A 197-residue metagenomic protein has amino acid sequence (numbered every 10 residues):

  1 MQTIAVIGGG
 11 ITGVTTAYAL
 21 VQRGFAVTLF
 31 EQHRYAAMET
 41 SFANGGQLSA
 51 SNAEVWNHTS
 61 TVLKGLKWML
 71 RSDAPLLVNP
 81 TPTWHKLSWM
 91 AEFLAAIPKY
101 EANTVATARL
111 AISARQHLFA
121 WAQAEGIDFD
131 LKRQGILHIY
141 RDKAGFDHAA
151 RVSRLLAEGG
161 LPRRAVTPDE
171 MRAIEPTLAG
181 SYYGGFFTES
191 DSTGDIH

Functional and structural regions predicted by a protein language model:
M1-I7, I11-T12, A36-A50: Accessory recognition modules or surfaces
Q2-L29: N-terminal Rossmann-like FAD-binding beta1-loop-alpha1 element of flavoenzymes
I7, E31-Q32, N44, R133 (+1 more regions): A secondary-structure boundary/capping signal
T16, E39-T40, T59-S60: Short glycine-/acidic-enriched loop or helix-start segments at secondary-structure transitions that form or flank
Q22-F42: Glycine-rich FAD pyrophosphate-binding loop
T28-F30, L48, L137, R164: Hydrophobic/aromatic beta-strand patches that form the interior of the parallel beta-sheet core in alpha/beta enzyme
A43-R109, F129: Glycine-rich active-site loop/strand segments that organize a redox cofactor
K86-H197: Rossmann-like flavin
